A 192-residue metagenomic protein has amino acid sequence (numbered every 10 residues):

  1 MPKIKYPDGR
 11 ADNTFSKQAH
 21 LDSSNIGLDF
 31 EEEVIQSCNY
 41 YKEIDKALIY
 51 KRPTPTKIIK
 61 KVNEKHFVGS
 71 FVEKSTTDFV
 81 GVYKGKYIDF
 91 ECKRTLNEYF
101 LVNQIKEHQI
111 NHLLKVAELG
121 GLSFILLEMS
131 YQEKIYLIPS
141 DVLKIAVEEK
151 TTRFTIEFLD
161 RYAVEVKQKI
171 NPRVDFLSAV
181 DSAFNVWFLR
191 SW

Functional and structural regions predicted by a protein language model:
P2-K17, R161-W192: Charged phosphate-binding loop/patch that engages nucleotide di/tri-phosphates or the phosphate backbone of nucleic
D12-S70: Acidic-basic catalytic patches of nuclease active cores, encompassing PD-(D/E)XK and other metal-cofactor nuclease
K46, K61-V62, S70-E73, V80 (+1 more regions): Positively charged, polar, low-complexity stretches
K57-K60, N97-F100, E133: Short, solvent-exposed loop/turn segments at secondary-structure junctions
D78-G81, G85-N97: Conserved catalytic cores of phosphodiester-cleaving nucleases, focusing on short active-site segments
T95-L119: Mg2+/Mn2+-dependent nuclease catalytic core
L114-K144: Nucleic-acid nuclease catalytic cores
I138-F158: Short, electropositive alpha-helical surface patch
